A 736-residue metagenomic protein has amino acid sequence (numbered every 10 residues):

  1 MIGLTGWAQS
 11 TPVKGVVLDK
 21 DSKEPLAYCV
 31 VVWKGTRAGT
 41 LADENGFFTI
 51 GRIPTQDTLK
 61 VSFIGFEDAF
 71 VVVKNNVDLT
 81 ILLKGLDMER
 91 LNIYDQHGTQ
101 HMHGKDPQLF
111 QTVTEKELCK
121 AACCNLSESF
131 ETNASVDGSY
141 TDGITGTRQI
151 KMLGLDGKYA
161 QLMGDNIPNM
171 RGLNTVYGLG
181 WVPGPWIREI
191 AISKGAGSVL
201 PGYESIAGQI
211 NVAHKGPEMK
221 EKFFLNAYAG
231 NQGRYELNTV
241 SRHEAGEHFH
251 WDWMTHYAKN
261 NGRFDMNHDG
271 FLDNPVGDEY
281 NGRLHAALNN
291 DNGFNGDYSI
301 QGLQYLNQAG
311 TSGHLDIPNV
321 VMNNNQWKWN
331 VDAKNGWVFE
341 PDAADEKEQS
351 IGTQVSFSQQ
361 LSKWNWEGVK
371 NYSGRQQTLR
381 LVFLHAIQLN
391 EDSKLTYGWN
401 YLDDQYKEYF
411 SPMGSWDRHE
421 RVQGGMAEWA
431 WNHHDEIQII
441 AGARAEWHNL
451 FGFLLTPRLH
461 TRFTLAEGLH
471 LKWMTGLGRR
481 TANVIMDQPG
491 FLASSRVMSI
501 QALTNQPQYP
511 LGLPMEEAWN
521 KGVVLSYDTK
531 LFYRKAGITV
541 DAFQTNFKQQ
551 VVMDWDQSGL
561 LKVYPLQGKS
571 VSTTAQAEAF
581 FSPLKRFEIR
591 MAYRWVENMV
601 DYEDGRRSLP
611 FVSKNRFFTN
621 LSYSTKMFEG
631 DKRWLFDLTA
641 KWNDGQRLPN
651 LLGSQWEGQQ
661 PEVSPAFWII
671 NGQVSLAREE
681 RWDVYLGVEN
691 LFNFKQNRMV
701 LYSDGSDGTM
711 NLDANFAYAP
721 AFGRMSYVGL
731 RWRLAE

Functional and structural regions predicted by a protein language model:
L18-S22, C29-K34, S62-F66, K74-C119 (+2 more regions): Short, acidic, small-residue-rich periplasmic hinge/interaction motif at the N-terminus of Gram-negative outer-membrane
F48-G51, I167-K194, G282: Short acidic/polar hinge/loop motifs at secondary-structure boundaries that mediate gating or recognition
G51, S127-R171: Extracytoplasmic beta-strand/coil segments of soluble accessory domains associated with Gram-negative outer-membrane
N76-L82, L126-S129, R148-K151, M163 (+5 more regions): N-terminal periplasmic accessory domains that precede and gate Gram-negative outer-membrane beta-barrel machines
F249, S350-W364, T464, H470-K472 (+2 more regions): Membrane-embedded beta-barrel scaffold of Gram-negative outer-membrane proteins
N260-N281, A287-I351, S356-Q377: Flexible loop and strand-edge segments within Gram-negative outer membrane beta-barrel domains
N432-D435, I538-F547, P565-P649: Gram-negative outer-membrane beta-barrel transporters
W642-L651, V674-E736: C-terminal beta-signal and adjacent terminal beta-strands/loops of Gram-negative outer-membrane beta-barrel proteins
